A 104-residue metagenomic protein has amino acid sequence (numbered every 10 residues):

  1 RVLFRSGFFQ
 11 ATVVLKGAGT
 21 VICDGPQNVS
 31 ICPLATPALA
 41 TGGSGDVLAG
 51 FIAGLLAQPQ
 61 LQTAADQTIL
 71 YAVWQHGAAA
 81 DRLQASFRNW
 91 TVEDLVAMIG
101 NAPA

Functional and structural regions predicted by a protein language model:
V2-L3: Short, small-residue-biased leader/transition segments that mark boundaries at the very start of proteins
A11-C32: Acidic-glycine-rich active-site phosphate/pyrophosphate-binding loop
Q27-V29, L61-T63, W90: N-terminal loops that bind phosphate or other acidic moieties and the adjacent beta-alpha structural core
S30, A49-G50, G54, A97: Feature representing long, continuous alpha-helical segments
T36-I52: Short glycine/threonine-rich catalytic loop with a Thr-x-Gly-x-Asp
L56-A72, R82-Q84: Phosphate-handling active-site elements
G77-A104: Charged C-terminal helix
